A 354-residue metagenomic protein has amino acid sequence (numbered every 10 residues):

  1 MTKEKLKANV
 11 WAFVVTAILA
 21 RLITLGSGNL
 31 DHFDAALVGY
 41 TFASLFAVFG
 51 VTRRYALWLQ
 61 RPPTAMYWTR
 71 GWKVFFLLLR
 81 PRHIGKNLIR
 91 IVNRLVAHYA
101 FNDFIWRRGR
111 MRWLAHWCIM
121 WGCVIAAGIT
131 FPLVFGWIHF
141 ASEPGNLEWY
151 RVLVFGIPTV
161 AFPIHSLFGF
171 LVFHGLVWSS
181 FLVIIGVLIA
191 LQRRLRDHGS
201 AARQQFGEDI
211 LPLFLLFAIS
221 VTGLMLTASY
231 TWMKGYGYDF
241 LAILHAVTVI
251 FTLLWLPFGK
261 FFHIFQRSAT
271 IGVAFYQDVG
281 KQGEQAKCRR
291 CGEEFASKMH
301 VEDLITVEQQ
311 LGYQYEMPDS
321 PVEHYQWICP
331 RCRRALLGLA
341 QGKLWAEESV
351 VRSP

Functional and structural regions predicted by a protein language model:
M1-A286: Membrane-embedded alpha-helical bundles of multi-pass integral membrane proteins
G272, D303-Q314, L344-P354: Short cysteine/histidine-rich metal-coordination sites, predominantly Zn2+-binding motifs
G283-K287, V322-Y325: Short metal-coordination and nucleic-acid-contact micro-motifs, chiefly zinc-binding Cys/His arrays
C288-G292, C329-C332: Short cysteine-rich clusters marking metal-coordination/redox-active sites
E294-H300, R334-Q341: Short functional micro-motifs and their immediate structural scaffolds
E294-H324: Short recognition patches in nucleic-acid-associated and regulatory proteins
P321, R331-R334: Soluble catalytic regions of membrane-associated enzymes that act on cell-envelope and secretory-pathway components
E323, W327, V351-R352: Intrinsically disordered, low-complexity terminal tails of multi-pass plasma-membrane proteins
